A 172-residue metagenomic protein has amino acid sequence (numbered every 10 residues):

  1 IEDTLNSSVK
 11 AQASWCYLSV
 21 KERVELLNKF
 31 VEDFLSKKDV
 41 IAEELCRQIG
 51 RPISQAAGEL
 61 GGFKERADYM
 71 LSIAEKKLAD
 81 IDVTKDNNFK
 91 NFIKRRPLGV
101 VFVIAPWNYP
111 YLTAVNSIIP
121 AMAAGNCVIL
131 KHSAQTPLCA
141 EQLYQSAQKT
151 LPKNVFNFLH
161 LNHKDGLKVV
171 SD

Functional and structural regions predicted by a protein language model:
I1-F89: N-terminal Rossmann-like NAD(P)+-binding subdomain of aldehyde/semialdehyde dehydrogenases
D82-D172: Rossmann-like NAD(P) dinucleotide-binding subdomain of oxidoreductase/dehydrogenase enzymes
